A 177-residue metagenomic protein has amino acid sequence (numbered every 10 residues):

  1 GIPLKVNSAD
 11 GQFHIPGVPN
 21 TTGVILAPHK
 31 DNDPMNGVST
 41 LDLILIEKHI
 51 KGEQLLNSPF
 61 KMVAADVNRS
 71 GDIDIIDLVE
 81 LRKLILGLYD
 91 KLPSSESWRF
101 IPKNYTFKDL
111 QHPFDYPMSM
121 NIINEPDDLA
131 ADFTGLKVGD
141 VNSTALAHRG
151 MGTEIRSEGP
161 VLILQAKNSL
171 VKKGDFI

Functional and structural regions predicted by a protein language model:
G1-L170: Cellulosome-associated attachment modules in secreted, modular CAZymes
K173-I177: Short, solvent-exposed loop/turn segments enriched in Ser/Thr/Gly
